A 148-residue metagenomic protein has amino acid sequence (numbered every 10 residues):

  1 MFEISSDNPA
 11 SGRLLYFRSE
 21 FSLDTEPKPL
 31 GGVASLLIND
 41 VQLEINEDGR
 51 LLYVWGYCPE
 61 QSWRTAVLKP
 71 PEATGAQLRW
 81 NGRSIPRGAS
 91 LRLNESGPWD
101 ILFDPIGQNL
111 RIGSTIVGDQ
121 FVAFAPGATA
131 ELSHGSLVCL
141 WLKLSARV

Functional and structural regions predicted by a protein language model:
M1-K28, V41-L43, L51-G107, V148: Intrinsic disorder/low-complexity detector
E26-G31, I101, R111-D119: Short, basic/aromatic recognition patches
S35-I38, N94-S96, F121-F124: Short solvent-exposed loop/turn micro-motifs enriched in small/polar/acidic residues
Q42-I45, G49-V54, A128-A130, L137-W141: Short, structured motif recognition centered on aromatic/hydrophobic residues
N46, Y57, G113-T115, S133 (+1 more regions): A structural detector for beta-sheet-dominated domains
G118-V148: Mixed-charge, glycine-accented linear interaction segment located at domain edges/termini
